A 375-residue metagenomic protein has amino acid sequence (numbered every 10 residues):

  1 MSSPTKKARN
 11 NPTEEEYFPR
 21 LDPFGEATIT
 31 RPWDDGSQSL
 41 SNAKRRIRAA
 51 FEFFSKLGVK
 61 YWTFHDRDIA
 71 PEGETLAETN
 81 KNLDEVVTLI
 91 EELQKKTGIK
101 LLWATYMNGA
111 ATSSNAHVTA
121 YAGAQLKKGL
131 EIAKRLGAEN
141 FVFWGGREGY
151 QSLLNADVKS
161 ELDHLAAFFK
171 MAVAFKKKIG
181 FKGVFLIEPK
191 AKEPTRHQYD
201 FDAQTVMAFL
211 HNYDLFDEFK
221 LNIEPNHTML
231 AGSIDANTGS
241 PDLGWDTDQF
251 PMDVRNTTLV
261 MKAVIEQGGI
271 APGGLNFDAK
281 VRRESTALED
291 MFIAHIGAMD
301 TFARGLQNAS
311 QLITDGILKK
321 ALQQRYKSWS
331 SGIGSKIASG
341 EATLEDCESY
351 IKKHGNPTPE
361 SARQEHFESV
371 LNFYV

Functional and structural regions predicted by a protein language model:
M1-A27, G36, L40-R45, S55-G58 (+5 more regions): Histidine-acidic metal/acid-base catalytic patches
G25-G36, H65-D84, M107-A120, R147-S160 (+2 more regions): Surface-exposed, active-site-proximal loop segments in enzymatic domains
N42-A49, L57, E78-L89: Generic alpha-helix structural propensity
A50-I69, K95-N108: Long, hydrophobic/aromatic-enriched structural stretches that serve as scaffold segments
Y61-H65, L101-Y106, G137-G146, F181-E188 (+1 more regions): Short beta-strand segments at enzyme active-site cores
D66-A70, T105, G145-G149, P189-E193 (+3 more regions): Active-site-proximal loop/turn and secondary-structure-junction residues that shape catalytic pockets, frequently
T79-K100, S114-F141, S160-I179, Q311-L312 (+2 more regions): An active-site-proximal structural segment forming one wall of the substrate-binding cleft that immediately precedes
